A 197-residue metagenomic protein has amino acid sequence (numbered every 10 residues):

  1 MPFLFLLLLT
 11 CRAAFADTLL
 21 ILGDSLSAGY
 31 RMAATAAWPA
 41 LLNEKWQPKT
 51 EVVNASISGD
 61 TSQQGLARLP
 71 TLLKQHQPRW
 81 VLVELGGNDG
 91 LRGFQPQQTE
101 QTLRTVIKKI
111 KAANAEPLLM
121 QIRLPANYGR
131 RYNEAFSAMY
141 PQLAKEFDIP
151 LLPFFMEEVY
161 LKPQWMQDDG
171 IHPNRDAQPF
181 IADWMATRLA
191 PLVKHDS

Functional and structural regions predicted by a protein language model:
F3-L4, A14: Cleavable N-terminal signal peptides
T10-C11: N-terminal signal peptide c-region/cleavage motif recognized by signal peptidases
F15-Q77: Serine-esterase "nucleophile elbow" of acetyl-processing enzymes
E44, L66-S197: Alpha-helical cap/lid subdomain in secreted, periplasmic, or secretory-pathway luminal O-acyl-processing enzymes
